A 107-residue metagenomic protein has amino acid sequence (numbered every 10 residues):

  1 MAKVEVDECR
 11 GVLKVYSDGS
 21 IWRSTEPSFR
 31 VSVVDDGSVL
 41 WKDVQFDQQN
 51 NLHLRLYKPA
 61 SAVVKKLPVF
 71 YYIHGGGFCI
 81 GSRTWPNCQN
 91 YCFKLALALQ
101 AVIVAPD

Functional and structural regions predicted by a protein language model:
M1-K14: Short acidic, Pro/Gly- and aromatic-enriched capping/linker segments at domain boundaries
V15-K65: N-terminal cap/lid segment of alpha/beta-hydrolase-fold proteins
K42, Y71, C92-F93: Conserved, well-structured core segments
K65-G77: Short beta-strand element of the alpha/beta-hydrolase
Y72, I103-D107: Glycine- and acidic-rich phosphate- and metal-coordinating loops
I80-S82: Primary recognition of RNase H-like, Mg2+-dependent phosphodiesterase/nuclease domains
T84-V104: Short amphipathic alpha-helix adjacent to the substrate-entry channel of hydrolases
